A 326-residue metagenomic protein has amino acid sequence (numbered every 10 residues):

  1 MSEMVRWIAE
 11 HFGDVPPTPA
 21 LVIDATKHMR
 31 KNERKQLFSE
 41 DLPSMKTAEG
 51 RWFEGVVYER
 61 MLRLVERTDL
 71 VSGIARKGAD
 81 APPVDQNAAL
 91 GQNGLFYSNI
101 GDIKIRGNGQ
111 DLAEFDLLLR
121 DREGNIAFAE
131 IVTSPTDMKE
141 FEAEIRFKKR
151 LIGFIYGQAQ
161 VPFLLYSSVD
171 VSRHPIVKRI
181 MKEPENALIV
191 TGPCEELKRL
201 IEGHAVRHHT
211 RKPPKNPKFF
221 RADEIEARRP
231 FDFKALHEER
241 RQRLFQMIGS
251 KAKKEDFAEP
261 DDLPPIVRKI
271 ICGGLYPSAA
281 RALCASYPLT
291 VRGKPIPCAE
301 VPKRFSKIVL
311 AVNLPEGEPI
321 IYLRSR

Functional and structural regions predicted by a protein language model:
M1-R326: Intrinsically disordered, low-complexity Ser/Thr/Pro/Gly-rich regulatory segments
